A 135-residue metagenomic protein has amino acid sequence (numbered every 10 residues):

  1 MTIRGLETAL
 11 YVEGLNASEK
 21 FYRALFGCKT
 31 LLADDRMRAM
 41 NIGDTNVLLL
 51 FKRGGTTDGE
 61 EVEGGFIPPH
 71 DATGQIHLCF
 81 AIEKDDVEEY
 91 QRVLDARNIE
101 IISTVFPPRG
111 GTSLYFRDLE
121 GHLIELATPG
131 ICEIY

Functional and structural regions predicted by a protein language model:
M1-L6, K29-E83, E89-R117, G130-Y135: Vicinal oxygen chelate
S18-R23, L94, G121: Conserved active-site tyrosine of GNAT-family acetyltransferases
D118-I124: Short, contiguous alpha-helical
A127: Short metal-binding segments enriched for Cys and/or His
